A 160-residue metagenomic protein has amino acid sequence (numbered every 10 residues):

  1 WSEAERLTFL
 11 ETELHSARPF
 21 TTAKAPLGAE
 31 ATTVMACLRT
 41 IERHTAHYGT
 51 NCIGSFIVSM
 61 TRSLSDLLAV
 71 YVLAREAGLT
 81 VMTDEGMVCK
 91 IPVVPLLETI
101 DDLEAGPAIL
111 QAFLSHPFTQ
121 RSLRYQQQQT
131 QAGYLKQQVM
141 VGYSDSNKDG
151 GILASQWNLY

Functional and structural regions predicted by a protein language model:
W1-H47: Extended, charge-enriched "interface" segments that sit outside catalytic cores
A17-A29, Y48-M60, V88-L97, S144-W157: Glycine- and acidic
P26-C37, S59-A69, G106, L159: Phosphate/oxyanion-binding active-site loops and adjacent basic polyanion-contact surfaces
I41-A46, L68-E85, V94, E98-Y160: Active-site capping/gating regions of soluble enzymes
